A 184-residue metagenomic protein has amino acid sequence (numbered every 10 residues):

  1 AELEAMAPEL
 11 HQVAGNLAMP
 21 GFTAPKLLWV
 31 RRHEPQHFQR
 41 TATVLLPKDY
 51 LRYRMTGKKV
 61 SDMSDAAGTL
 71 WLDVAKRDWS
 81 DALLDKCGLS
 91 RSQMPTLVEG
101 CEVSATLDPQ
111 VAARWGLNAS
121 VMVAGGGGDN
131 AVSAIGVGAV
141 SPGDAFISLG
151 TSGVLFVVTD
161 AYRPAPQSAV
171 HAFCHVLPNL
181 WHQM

Functional and structural regions predicted by a protein language model:
A1-M184: Glycine-rich phosphate-binding/catalytic subdomain of phosphoryl-transfer and nucleotide/sugar-phosphate-processing
